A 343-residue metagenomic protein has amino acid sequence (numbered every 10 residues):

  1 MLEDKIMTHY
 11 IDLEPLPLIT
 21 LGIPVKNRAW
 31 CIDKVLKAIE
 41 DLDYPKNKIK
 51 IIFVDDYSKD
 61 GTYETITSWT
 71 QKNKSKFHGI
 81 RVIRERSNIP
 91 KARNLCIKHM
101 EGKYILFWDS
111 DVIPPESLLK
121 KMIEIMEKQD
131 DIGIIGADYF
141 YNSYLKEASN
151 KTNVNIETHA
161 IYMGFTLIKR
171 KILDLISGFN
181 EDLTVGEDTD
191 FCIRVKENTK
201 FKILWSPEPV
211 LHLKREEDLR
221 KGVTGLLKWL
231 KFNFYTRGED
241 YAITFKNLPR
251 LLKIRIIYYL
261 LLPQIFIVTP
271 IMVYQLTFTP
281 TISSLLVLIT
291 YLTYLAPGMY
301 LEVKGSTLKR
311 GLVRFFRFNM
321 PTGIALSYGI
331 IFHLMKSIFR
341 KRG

Functional and structural regions predicted by a protein language model:
A38, D55-E64, V112: A conserved acidic beta->alpha catalytic loop
A38-K48: Short, acidic, metal-binding catalytic loop of nucleotide-sugar glycosyltransferases
G61, S110-E124, I193: Acidic donor-binding/catalytic loop of UDP-sugar-dependent glycosyltransferases, especially processive GT2
R84-M100, A160: Glycine-rich, basic loop-to-helix element that forms the pyrophosphate-binding segment of sugar-nucleotide handling
I105: Short aromatic/hydrophobic "clamp" motif used to bind/position activated sugar donors
S117-E147: Conserved donor NDP-sugar-binding/catalytic core segment of glycosyltransferases
V185-F191: Acidic donor-binding loop at a coil-to-helix junction in glycosyltransferase catalytic cores that engages
F191-P249: Catalytic donor/gating beta->alpha subdomain of glycosyltransferases that bind UDP-sugars
